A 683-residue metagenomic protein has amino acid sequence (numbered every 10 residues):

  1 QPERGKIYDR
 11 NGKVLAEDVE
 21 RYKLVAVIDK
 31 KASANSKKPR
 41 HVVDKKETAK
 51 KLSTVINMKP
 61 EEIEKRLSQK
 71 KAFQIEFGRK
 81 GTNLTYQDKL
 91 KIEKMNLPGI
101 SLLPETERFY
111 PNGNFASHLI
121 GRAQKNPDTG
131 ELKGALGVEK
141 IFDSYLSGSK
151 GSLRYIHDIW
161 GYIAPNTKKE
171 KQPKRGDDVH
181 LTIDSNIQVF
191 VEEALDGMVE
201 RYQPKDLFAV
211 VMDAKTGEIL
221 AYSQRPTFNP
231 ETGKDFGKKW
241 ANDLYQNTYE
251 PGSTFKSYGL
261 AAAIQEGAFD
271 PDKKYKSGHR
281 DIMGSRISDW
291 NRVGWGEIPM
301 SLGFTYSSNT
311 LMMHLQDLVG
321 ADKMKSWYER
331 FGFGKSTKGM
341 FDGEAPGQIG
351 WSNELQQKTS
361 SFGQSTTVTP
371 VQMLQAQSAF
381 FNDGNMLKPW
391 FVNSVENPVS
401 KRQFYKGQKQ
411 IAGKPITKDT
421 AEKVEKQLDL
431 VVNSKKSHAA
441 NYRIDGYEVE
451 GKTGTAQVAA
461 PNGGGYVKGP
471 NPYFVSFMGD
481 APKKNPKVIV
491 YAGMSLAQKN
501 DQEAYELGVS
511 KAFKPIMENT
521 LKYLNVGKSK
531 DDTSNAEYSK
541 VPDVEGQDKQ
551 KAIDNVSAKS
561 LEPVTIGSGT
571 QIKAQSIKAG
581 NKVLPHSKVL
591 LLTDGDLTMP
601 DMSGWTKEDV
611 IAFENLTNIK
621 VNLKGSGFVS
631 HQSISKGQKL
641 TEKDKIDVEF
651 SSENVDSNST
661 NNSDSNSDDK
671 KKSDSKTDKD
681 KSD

Functional and structural regions predicted by a protein language model:
P2, P39-K46, T82-Y86, L132 (+16 more regions): Soluble non-cytosolic domains of exported or imported proteins
E3-I56: Juxtamembrane extramembrane loops of integral membrane proteins
A16, D158-T167, L207, M212-G252 (+1 more regions): Beta-lactam-recognizing serine transpeptidase/beta-lactamase-like catalytic domain environment
V27-H41, A49-L52, F73-T82, E105 (+12 more regions): Second-shell loop/turn segments in exported
E47-T54, S68-R175, A492, K511: Small/polar-residue-rich segments within soluble enzyme cores
G81-M95, S101-H118, R122, N393 (+4 more regions): Conserved SxxK-family serine transpeptidase/carboxypeptidase catalytic domain of penicillin-binding proteins
A164-L207: Conserved, well-ordered alpha-helix/loop/beta-strand core segments that scaffold catalytic motifs
G446, A460, A492-D683: Ligand-recognition elements built from short beta-strands and adjacent flexible loops
